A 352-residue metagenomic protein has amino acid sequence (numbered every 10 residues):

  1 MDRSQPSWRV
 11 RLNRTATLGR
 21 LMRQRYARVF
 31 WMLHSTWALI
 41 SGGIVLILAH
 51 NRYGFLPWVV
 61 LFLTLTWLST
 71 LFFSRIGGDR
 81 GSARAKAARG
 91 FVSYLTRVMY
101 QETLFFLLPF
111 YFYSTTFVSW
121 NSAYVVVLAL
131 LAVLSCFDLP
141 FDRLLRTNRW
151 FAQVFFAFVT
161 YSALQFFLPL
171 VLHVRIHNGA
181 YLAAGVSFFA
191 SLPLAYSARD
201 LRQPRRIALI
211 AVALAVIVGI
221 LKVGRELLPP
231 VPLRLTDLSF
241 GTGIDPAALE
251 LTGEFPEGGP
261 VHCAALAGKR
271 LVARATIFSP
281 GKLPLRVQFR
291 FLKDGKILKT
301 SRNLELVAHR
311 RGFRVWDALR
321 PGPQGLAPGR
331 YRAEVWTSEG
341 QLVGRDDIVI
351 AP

Functional and structural regions predicted by a protein language model:
M1-P140: Membrane-anchoring hydrophobic segments
R149-A198: Membrane-embedded alpha-helical segments of integral membrane proteins
R202-V231: Internal/C-terminal transmembrane anchor helices
L221-R286: Membrane-interface segments at or immediately adjacent to transmembrane helices that form the boundary between
L271, A308-R320: Aromatic sugar-binding surface patches on proteins that engage polysaccharides or sugar-phosphate polymers
K299-H309: Solvent-exposed serine/threonine-rich low-complexity stretches and specific carbohydrate-binding patches
G329-V335: A short tyrosine-centered beta-strand micro-motif
W336-D346: Short acidic/polar inter-strand loop motif in beta-rich domains
